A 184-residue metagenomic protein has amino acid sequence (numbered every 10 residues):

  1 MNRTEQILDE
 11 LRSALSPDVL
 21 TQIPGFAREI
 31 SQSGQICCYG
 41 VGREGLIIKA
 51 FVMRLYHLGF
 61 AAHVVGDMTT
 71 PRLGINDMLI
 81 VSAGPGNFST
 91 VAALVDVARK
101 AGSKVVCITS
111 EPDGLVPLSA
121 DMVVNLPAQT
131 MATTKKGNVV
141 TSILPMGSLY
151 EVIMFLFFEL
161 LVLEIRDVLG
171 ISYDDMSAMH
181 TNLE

Functional and structural regions predicted by a protein language model:
M1-P17: Generic N-terminal amphipathic, Lys/Arg-enriched alpha-helix
Q6, E10, G25, L156 (+1 more regions): Alpha-helical scaffold segments in soluble metabolic enzymes
S13-L20, F60, A128, M154 (+1 more regions): Generic secondary-structure signature for well-ordered alpha-helical cores
L15-Q32: A short, well-structured juxtamembrane/interface segment
Q35-L156: Glycine-rich phosphate-binding loops that contact phosphosugars or nucleotide phosphates
L160, R166-E184: A short, charged, Gly/Pro-tolerant segment at domain boundaries
